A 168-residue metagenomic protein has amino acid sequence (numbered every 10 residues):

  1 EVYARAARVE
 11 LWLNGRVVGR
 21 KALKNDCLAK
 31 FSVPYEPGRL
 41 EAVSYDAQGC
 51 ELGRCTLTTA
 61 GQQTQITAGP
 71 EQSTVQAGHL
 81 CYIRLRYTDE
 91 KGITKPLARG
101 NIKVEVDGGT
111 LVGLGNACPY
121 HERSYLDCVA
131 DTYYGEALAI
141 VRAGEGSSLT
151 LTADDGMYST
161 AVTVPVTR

Functional and structural regions predicted by a protein language model:
V2-R8, L97, G146: Short proline/glycine-enriched turn/loop motifs at strand-loop junctions of beta-rich domains
V2-Y3, V43-S44, G78-P96, I102 (+1 more regions): Beta-strand-rich structural segments
R8-W12, V43, N101-E105: Beta-strand signatures of extracellular beta-sandwich domains
G19-N25: Short beta-strand segments within Ig-like beta-sandwich modules, predominantly Fibronectin type-III
K30-Y35, L126-E145: Short, hydrophobic beta-strand segments
Y35-R39, G78-L80, G146-S148: Extracellular Ig-like/FN3 beta-sandwich strand-entry sites
G49-G61, Y158-T167: Edge beta-strands of extracellular beta-sandwich domains
Q63-Q65, E105-H121: Short aromatic-acidic-glycine turn motif
